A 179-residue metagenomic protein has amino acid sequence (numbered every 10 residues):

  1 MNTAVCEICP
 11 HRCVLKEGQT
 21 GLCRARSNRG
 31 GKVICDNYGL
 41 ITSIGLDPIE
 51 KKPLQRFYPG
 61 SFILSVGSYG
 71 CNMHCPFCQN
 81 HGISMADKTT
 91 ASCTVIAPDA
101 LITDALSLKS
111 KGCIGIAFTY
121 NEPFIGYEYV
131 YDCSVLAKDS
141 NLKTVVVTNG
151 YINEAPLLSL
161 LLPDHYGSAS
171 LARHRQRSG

Functional and structural regions predicted by a protein language model:
M1-V5, R56-P59: Short Cys/His-rich Zn2+-coordinating modules
A4-R26, Y69-H81: Local cysteine-cluster metal-coordination motifs and their immediate loop/turn environment, predominantly Fe-S cluster
N28-H165, Q176: Conserved Radical SAM active-site core
